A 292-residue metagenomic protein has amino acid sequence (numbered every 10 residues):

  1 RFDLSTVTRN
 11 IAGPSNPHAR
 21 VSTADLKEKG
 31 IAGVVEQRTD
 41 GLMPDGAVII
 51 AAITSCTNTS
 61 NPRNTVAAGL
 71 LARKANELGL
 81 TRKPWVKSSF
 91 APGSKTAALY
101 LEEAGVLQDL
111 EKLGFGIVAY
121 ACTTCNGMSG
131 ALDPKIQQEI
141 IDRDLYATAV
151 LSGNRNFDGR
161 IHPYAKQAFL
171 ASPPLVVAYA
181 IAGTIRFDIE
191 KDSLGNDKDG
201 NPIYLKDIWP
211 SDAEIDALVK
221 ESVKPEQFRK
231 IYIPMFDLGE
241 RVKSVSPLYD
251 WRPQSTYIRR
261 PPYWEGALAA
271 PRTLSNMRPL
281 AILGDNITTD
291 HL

Functional and structural regions predicted by a protein language model:
R1, A72-P84, G116-M235: Mobile "lid/hinge" segments at catalytic clefts and subdomain interfaces of large enzymes
F2-G105, D109, E240-L292: Non-catalytic terminal/interface segments that mediate subunit docking, oligomerization, and allosteric communication
